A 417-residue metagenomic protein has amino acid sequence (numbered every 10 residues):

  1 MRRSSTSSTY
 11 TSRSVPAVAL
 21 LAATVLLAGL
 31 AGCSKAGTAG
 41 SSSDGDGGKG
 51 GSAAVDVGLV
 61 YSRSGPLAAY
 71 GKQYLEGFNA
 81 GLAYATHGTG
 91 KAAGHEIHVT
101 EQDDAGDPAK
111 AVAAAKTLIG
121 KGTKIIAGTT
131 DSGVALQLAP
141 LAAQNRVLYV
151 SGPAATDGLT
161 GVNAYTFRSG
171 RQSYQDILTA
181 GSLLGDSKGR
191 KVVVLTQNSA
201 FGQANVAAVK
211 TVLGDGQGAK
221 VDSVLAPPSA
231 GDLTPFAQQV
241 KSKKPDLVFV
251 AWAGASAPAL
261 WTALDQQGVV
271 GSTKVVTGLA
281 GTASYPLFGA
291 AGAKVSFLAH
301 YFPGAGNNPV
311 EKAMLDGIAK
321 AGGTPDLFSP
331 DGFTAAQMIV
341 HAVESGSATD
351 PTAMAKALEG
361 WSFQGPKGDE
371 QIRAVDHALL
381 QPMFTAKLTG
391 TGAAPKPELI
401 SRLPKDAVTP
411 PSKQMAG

Functional and structural regions predicted by a protein language model:
M1-A31: Sec-dependent bacterial lipoprotein signal peptides
L30-G47: Bacterial lipoprotein signal-peptidase II cleavage site
S41-D44, Q73-Y74, Y84, G88-T160 (+2 more regions): Beta-alpha junction/loop-to-helix N-cap segments that form part of ligand/metal-binding clefts
A54-L75, T129, K191-L195: Short beta-strand segments enriched in small/hydrophobic residues
A113, T156-G158, A164-Q267, G304-A313: Extracellular/periplasmic Venus flytrap/periplasmic-binding protein
L118-T130, V150-G152, K191-T196, K244-G254 (+3 more regions): Periplasmic-binding protein-like
A263-F333, S345, T349, S401-A416: Extracellular/periplasmic periplasmic-binding protein-like sensory domains
K320-D326, V340-P397: Segments of small-molecule ligand-sensing domains
